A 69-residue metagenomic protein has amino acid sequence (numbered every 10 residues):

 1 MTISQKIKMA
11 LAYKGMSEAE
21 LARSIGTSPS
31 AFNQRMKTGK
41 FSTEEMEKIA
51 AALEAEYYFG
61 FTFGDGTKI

Functional and structural regions predicted by a protein language model:
M1-M16, E20: A short, Lys/Arg-rich alpha-helix, primarily the initiator
T2-S4, S24-G26, I49: Polybasic/polar functional segments that serve as interface/processing modules
E18, P29-S30, Y57: The DNA-contacting recognition helix of HTH DNA-binding domains and analogous helical DNA-recognition elements
G26-F41: Recognition helix of helix-turn-helix/homeodomain-like DNA-binding domains that insert into the DNA major groove
T38-A51: Short, basic-rich loop-to-helix N-cap that marks the start of a DNA-contacting helix
E54-I69: Short C-terminal boundary/hinge segments that cap the last helix of small helical domains
